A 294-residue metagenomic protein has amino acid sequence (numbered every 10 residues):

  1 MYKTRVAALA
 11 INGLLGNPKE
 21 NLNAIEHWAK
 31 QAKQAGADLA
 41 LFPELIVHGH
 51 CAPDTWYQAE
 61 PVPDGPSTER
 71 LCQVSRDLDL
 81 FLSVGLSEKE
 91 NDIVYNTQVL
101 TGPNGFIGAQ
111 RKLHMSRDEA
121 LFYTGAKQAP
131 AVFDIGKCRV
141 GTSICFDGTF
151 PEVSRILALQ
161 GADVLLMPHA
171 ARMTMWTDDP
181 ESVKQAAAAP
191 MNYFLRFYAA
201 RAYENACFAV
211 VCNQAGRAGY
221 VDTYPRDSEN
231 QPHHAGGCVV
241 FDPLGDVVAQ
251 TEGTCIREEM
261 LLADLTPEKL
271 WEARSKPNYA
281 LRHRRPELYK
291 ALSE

Functional and structural regions predicted by a protein language model:
Y2-V6: Extreme N-terminal starter segment of soluble prokaryotic enzymes
A10-H27: N-terminal phosphate-binding loop and adjacent alpha-helix
N21, A29-Q58, S75, L82-S83 (+5 more regions): Active-site beta-strand/loop signature of hydrolases that rely on acidic residues for catalysis
H48, V99, Q110-S116, V239 (+1 more regions): Short beta->alpha transition motifs characteristic of CBS
P63, K89-R196, P267, E272 (+1 more regions): Active-site catalytic loop in hydrolytic enzyme cores
P63, S67-F81, T149-E258: CN hydrolase (nitrilase-like) catalytic-core segments centered on the catalytic cysteine and neighboring Lys/Glu
V84-L86, T97-L100, A131, C238-V240 (+1 more regions): Short beta-strand scaffold segments in enzyme catalytic cores
